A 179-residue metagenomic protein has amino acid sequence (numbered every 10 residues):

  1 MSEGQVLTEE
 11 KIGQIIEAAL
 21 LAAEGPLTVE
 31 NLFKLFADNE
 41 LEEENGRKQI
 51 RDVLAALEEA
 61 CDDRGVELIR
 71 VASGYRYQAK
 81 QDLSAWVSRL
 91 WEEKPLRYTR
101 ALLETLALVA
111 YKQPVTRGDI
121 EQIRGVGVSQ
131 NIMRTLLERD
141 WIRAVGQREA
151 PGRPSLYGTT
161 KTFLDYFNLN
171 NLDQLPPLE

Functional and structural regions predicted by a protein language model:
M1-A18, A22, Y77-L103, E138: Short alpha-helical segments that sit at the start of domains
M1-L7, K11-I15, T162-E179: Phosphate-centric recognition/catalysis
L21-G25, N39, L96, V109-Q113: Short helix-capping/hinge SLiMs at alpha-helix to coil transitions
G25-D63: Charged, well-structured alpha/beta interaction segments
L27-F36, P114-R124: Short acidic, hydrophobic short linear motifs in intrinsically disordered regions
E44-A56, I123-W141, P151-P154: Short amphipathic alpha-helical interaction segments
E58-I69, D140-E149: A short, conserved structural fragment
V71-L90, G146-L169: Short, cationic-aromatic polyanion-contact patches
